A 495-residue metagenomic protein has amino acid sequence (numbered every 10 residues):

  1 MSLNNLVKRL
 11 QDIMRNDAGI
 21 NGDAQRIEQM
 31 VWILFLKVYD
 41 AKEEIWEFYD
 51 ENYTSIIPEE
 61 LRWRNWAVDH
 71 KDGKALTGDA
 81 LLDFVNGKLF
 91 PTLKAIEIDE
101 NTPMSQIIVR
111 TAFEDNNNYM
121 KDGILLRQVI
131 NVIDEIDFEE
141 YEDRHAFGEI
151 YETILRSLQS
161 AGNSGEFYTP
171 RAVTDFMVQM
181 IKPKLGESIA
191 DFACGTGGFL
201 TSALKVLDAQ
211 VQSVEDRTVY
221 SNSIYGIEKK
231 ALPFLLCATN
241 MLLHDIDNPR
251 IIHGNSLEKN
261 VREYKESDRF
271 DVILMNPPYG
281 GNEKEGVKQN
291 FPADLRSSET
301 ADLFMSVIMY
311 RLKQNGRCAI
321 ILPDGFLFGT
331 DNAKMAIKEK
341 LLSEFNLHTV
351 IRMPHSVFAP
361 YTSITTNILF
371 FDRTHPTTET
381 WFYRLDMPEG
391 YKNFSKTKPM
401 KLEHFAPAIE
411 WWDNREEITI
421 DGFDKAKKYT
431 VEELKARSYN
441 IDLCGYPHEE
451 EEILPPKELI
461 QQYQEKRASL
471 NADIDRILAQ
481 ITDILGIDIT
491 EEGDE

Functional and structural regions predicted by a protein language model:
M1-L185, R250-K259, Y264, R352-S356 (+3 more regions): Non-catalytic, mostly N-terminal accessory regions of nucleic-acid modification and defense proteins
G22, R26, A231-F234, S298-F371: Conserved Class I SAM-dependent methyltransferase catalytic core
S164-M275, G280-N282, S298, D302 (+3 more regions): Conserved S-adenosyl-L-methionine
N222-Y225, K259, K288-A293, M353-P354 (+1 more regions): Short beta-alpha connecting loops at secondary-structure transitions that line or flank enzyme active sites
A231-L232, L257-E258, P278-G281, D324-L327 (+3 more regions): Conserved nucleotide-binding/hydrolysis micro-motifs of P-loop NTPases
E285-Q289, L347: Flexible, solvent-exposed coil segments and beta strand-coil junctions, predominantly the extracellular/periplasmic
N346-L347, A359-E410: C-terminal, active-site-flanking charged/polar segments
